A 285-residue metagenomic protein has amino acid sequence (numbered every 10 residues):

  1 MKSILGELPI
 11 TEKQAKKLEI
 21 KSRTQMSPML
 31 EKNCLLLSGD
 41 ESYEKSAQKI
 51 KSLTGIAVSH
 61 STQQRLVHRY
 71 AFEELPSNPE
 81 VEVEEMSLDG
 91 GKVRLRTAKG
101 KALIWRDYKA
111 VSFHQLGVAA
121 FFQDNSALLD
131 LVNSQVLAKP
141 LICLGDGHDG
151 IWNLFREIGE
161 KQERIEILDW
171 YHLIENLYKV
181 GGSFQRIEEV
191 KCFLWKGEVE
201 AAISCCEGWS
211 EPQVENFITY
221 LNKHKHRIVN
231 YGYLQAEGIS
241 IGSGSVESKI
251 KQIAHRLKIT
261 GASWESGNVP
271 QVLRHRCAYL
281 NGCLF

Functional and structural regions predicted by a protein language model:
M1-L36, I56-C143, L154, H224: RNase H-like nuclease fold core
L35, N133-F285: Acidic/histidine-rich catalytic cores and adjacent linkers of DNA breakage/strand-transfer/modification proteins
S38-I50: Short, charged amphipathic recognition helices of the HTH superfamily and cognate SANT/SANTA-like modules
S42-Y43, L53-T54, A71, D89-K92 (+3 more regions): Gly/Ser/Thr-rich loops at beta-strand to alpha-helix junctions that form or flank small-molecule/cofactor-binding
Q48-V58, V81, K139, T260 (+1 more regions): Inter-helical turn/loop segments and adjacent helix faces that build the functional surface of alpha-helical bundle
